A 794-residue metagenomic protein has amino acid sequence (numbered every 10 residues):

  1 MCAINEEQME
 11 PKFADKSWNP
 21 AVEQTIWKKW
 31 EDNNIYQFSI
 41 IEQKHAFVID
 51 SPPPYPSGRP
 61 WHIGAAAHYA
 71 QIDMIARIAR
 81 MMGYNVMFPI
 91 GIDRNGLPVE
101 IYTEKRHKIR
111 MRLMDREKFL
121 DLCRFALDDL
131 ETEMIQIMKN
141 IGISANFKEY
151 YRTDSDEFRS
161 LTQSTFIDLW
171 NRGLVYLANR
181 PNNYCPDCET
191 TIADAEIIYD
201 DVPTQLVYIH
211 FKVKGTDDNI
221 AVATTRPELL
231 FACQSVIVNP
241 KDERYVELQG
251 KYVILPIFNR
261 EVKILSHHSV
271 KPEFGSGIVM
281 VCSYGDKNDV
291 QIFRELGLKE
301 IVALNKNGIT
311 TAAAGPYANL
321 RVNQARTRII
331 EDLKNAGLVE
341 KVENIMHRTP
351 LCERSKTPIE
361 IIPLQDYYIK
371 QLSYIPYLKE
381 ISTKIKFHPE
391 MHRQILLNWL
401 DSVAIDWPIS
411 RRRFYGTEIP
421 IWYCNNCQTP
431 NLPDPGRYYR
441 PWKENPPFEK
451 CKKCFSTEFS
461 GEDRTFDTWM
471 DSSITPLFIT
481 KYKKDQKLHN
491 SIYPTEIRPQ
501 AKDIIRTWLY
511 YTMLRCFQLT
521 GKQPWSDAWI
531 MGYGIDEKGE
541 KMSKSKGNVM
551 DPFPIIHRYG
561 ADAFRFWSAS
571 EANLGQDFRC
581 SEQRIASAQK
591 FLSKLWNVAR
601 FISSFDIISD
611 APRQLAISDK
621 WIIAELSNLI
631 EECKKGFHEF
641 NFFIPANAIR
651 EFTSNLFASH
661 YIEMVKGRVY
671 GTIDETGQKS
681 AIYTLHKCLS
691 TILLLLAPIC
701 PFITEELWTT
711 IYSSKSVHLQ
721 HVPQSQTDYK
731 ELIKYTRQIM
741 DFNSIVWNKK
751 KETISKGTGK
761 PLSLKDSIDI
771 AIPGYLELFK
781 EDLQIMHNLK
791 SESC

Functional and structural regions predicted by a protein language model:
C2, E7-D50, M87-P89, L97 (+5 more regions): Conserved oxyanion/phosphate-binding beta-strand-loop segments in alpha/beta enzyme cores
C2-N19, E23-N33, E104-N219, L230 (+9 more regions): Residue patterns forming the tRNA-binding/recognition surfaces of aminoacyl-tRNA synthetases and related DALR
I41-Y102, T162, A223-T225, L265-I292 (+4 more regions): N-terminal catalytic cores of NTP/NDP-binding nucleotidyl/phosphoryl-transfer enzymes
H45, I49-P52, G64-A67, Q71 (+14 more regions): Secondary-structure capping and boundary motifs in well-ordered enzyme cores
R77-N85, R106-R116, Q136, N140-A145 (+17 more regions): Secondary-structure transition/capping motifs at alpha-helix termini and the adjoining loop/turn into the next element
D93, P186, A193-I198, F459 (+6 more regions): Acidic, turn-prone loop/beta-hairpin segments
F211, H268, L296-G308, R412-Y415 (+2 more regions): Alpha-helical recognition segments enriched in aromatics with Gly/Pro capping that present substrate-recognition
T216-I278, D286-Q291: Protease-associated
